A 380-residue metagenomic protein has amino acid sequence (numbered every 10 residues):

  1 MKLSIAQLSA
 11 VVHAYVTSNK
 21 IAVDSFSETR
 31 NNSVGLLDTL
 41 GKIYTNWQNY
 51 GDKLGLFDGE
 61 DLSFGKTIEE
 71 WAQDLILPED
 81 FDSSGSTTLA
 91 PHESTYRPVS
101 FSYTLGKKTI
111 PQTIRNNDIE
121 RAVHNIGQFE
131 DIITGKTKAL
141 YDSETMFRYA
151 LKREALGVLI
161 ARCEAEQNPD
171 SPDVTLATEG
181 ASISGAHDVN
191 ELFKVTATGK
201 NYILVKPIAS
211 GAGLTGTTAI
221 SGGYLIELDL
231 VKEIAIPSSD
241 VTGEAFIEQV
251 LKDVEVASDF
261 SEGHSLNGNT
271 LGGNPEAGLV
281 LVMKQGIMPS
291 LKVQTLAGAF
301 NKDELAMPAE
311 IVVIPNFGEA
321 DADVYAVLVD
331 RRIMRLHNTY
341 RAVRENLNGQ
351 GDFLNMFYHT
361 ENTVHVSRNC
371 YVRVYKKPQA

Functional and structural regions predicted by a protein language model:
M1-L37, Q294-A380: Extended, compositionally biased alpha-helical segments that mediate assembly or anchoring
L3, D24-D38, G127, D131 (+1 more regions): Alpha-helix boundary/N-cap detector
G35-Q112: Assembly/oligomerization interface modules of large self-assembling protein complexes
R97-N168, L354-M356: Long, contiguous amphipathic alpha-helices that act as assembly "spine/axial" helices in icosahedral shell and virion
I119, E164-P172, D229-A235, T242: Long, hydrophobic alpha/beta structural blocks
P172-I183, A342-E345: Disulfide-bonded cysteine-rich modules in secreted/extracellular proteins, activating on the conserved Cys frameworks
V174, V189-I226: Small/polar beta-strand repeat architecture
T196-G199, S210, S221-E345: Extended oligomerization regions of viral-like shell subunits
